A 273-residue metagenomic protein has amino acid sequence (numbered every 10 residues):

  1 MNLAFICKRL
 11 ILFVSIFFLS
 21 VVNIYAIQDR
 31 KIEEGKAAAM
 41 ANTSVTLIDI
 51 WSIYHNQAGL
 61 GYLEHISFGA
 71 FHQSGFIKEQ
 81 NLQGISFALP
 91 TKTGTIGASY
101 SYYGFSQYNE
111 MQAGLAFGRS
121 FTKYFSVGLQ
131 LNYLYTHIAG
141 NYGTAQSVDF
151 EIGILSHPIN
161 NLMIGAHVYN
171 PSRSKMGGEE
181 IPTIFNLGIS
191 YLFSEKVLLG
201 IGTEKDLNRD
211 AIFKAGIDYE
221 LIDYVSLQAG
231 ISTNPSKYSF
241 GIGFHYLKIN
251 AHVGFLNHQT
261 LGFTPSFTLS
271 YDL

Functional and structural regions predicted by a protein language model:
M1-G35, D272: Cleavable N-terminal export/targeting peptides
I27-L273: Subset of outer-membrane beta-barrel
